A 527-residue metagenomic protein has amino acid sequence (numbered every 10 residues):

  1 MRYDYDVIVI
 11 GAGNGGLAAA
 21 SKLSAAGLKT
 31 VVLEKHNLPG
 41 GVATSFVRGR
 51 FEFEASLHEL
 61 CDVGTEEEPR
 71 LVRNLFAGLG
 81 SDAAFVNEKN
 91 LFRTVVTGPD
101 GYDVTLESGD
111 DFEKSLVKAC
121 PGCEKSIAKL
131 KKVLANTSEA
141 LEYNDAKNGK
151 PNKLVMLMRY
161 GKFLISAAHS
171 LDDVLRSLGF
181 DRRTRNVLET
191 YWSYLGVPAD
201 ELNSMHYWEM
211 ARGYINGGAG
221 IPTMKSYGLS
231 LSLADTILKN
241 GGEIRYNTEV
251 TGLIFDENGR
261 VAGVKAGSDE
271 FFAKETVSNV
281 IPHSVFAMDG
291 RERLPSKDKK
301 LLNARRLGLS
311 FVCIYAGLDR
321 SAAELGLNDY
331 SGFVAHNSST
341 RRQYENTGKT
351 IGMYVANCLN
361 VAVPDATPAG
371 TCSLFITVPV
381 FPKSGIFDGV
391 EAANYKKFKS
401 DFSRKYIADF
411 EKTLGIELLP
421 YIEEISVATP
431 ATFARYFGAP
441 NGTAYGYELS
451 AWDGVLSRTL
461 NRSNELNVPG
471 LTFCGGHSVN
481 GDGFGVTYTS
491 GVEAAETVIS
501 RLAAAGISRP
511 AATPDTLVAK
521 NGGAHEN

Functional and structural regions predicted by a protein language model:
M1-V7, A25-A26, G506-N527: Extreme N-terminal leader/targeting segments of oxidoreductases
R2-N136: N-terminal glycine-rich phosphate/pyrophosphate-binding loop and immediately adjacent elements
P99-L202: Rossmann-like flavin
D181, R185-P198, Y354-N357, I416-N480: A glycine-rich dinucleotide-binding beta-alpha-beta segment and adjacent secondary-structure elements that constitute
M210-V261, A266-G267: Helical element adjacent to the flavin cofactor pocket in flavoenzyme catalytic cores
T251-P368: Mid-domain catalytic core of redox enzymes that form a hydrophobic substrate pocket/lid adjacent to a catalytic redox
S321-A428, A434: C-terminal segments that line or cap access tunnels to active or ligand-binding sites in enzymes and enzyme-associated
G476-V498: A conserved FAD-binding loop/helix module that cradles the flavin
